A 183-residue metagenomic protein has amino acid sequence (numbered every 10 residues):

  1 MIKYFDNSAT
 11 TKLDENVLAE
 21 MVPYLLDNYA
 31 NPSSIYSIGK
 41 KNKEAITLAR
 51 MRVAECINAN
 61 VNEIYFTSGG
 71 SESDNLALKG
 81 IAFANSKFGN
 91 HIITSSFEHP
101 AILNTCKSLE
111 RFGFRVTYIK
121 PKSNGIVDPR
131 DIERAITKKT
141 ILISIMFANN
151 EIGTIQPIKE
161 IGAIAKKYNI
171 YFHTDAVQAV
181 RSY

Functional and structural regions predicted by a protein language model:
M1-Y183: Pyridoxal 5′-phosphate
